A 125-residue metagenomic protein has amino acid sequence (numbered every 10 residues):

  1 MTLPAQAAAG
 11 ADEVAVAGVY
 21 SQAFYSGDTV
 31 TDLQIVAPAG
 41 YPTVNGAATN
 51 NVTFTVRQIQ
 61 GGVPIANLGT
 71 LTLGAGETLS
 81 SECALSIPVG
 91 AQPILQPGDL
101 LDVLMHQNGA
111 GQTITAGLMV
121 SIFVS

Functional and structural regions predicted by a protein language model:
M1-F54, A110-S125: Beta-sheet-rich sandwich/jelly-roll-like modules and their strand-loop junctions
A5, A75-E77, H106: Short secondary-structure boundary micro-motifs
A9-A11, P38, P64, S81 (+1 more regions): Residues in flexible loops and secondary-structure boundaries
P42-P97: Terminal beta-strand-rich extracellular "head" domains that mediate receptor/glycan or other ligand binding
V103-A110: Short beta-strand-plus-loop segments that form exposed binding edges in beta-rich domains
